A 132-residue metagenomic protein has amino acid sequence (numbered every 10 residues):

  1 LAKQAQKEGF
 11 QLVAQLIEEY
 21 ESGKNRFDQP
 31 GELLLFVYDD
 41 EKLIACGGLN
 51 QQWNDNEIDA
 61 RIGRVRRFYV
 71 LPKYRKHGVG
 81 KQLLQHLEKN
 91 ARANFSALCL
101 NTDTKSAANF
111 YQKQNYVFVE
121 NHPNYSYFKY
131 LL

Functional and structural regions predicted by a protein language model:
L1-S22: Short amphipathic alpha-helix that is part of the acyltransferase structural core
K24-G31: Short loop/turn motifs at secondary-structure junctions and domain boundaries
L34-F36, K42-Q51, R64, Y69: Conserved beta-strand in the GNAT
Q52-V65, R75: A conserved beta-turn-beta hairpin within the catalytic core of GNAT-like acetyltransferases that forms part
R67-V70, K76-K89, K113: Conserved acetyl-CoA-binding loop-helix of GNAT-fold acetyltransferases
G80-L84, K105-A107, N124-K129: Short glycine/proline-centered loop/turn elements that form peptide/ligand docking sites
A91-D103: Conserved GNAT acetyl-CoA-binding A-motif
C99-N101, Q112, V117-L132: Conserved catalytic-core motifs of GNAT/GCN5-like acyltransferases
